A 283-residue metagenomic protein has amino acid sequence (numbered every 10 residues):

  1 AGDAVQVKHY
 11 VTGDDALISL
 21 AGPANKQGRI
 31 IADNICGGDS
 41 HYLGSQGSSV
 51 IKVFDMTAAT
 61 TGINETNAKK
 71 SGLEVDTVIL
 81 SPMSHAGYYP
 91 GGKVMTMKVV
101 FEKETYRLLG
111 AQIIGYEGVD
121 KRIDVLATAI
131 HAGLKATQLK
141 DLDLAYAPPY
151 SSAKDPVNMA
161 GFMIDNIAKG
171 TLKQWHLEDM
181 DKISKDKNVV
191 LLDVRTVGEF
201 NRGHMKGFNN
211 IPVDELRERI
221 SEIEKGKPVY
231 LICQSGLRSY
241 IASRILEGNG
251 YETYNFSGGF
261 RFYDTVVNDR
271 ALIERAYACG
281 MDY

Functional and structural regions predicted by a protein language model:
G2, L192: Active-site flanking residues adjacent to catalytic metal/cofactor-binding acidic residues
D3-A4, G236: Active-site metal-binding loops of divalent metal-dependent hydrolases
V5, R195-V197: Anionic group-transfer/hydrolysis microenvironments
Q6-E117, P148, S152, P156-K182 (+1 more regions): Mid-to-C-terminal Rossmann-like scaffold of FAD/NAD(P)H-dependent oxidoreductases
K69, I130, E247: Anion (oxyanion) recognition and catalysis
E117-A136: A short, polar/charged loop-to-alpha-helix boundary motif
T137-V189, V197-P228, Q234-Y283: Rhodanese-like catalytic fold shared by cysteine-dependent sulfurtransferases and DSP/PTP-type phosphatases
